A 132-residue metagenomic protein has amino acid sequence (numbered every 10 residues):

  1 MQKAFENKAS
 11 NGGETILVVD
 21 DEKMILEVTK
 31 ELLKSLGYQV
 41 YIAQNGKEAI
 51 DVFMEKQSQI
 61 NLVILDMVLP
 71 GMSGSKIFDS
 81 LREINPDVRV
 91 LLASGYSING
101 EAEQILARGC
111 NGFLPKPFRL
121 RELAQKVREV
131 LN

Functional and structural regions predicted by a protein language model:
M1-L17, M54, Q104: Disordered, acidic interdomain junction associated with two-component signaling
Q2, S75-K76, E83, D87 (+3 more regions): Alpha4 helix (beta4-alpha4-beta5 surface) of REC/receiver domains from two-component response regulators
L26, P70, I98: The feature encodes the CheY-like receiver
E27-S35: Charged docking surfaces used in two-component/phosphorelay signaling
K30, I42-L62: Acidic, metal-coordinating helix/loop segments flanking the phosphotransfer/catalytic sites of two-component signaling
I42, L69-M72, E83: Residue-level signal for the "D+5" position in two-component response regulator receiver
N45-E48, S73-I77: Acidic catalytic/metal-coordinating carboxylates
D66: Active-site residues of response regulator receiver
